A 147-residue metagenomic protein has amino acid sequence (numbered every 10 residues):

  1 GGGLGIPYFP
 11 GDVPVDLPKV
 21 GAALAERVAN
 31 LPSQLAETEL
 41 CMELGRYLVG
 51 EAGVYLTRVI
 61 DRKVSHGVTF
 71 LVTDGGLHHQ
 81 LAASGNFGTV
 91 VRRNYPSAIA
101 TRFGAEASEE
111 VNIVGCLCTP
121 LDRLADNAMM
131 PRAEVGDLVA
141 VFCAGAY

Functional and structural regions predicted by a protein language model:
G1-M42: Acidic, glycine-rich loop-and-beta core segments that form the ion-binding/anion-interacting portion of active sites
E37-Y147: Charged (often Lys/Glu-rich) extended helix/loop segments that serve as interaction or gating elements
